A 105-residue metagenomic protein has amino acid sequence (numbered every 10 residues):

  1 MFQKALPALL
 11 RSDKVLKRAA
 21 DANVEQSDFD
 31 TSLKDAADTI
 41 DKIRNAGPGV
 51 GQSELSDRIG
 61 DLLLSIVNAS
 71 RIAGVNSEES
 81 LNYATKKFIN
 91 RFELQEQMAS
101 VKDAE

Functional and structural regions predicted by a protein language model:
M1-I59, L63-E105: Flexible "arm" and connector segments at domain edges
